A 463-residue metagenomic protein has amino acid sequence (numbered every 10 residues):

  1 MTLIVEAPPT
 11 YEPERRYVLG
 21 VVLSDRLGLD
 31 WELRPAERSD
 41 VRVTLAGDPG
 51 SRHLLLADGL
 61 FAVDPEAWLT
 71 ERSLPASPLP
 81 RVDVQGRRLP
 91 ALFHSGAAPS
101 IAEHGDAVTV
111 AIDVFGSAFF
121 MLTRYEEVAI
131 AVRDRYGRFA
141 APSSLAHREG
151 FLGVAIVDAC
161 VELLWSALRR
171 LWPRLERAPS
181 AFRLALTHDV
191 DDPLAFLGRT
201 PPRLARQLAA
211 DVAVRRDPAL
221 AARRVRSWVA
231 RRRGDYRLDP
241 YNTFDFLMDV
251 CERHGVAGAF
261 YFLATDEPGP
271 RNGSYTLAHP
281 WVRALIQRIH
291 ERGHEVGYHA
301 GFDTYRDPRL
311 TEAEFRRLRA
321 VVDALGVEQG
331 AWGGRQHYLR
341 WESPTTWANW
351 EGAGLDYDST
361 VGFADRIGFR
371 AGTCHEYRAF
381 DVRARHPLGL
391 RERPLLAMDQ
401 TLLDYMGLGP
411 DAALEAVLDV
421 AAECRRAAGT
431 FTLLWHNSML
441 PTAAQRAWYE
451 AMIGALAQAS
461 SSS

Functional and structural regions predicted by a protein language model:
M1-L277, F363-R366, A371-H375, V382-S463: Terminal accessory/targeting
L23, E37-D40, T304-P387, L433 (+1 more regions): Catalytic domains of cell-wall/extracellular-matrix polysaccharide-remodeling enzymes, centered on de-N-acetylation
D189, H299, W350: Conserved hydrophobic/aromatic pocket- or pore-lining residues that grip, position, or stack substrates in active sites
D192-F196, R223-S227, D245-W341, N437: Metal-dependent polysaccharide deacetylase catalytic core of the NodB/CE4 family, i.e., the active-site-bearing domain
